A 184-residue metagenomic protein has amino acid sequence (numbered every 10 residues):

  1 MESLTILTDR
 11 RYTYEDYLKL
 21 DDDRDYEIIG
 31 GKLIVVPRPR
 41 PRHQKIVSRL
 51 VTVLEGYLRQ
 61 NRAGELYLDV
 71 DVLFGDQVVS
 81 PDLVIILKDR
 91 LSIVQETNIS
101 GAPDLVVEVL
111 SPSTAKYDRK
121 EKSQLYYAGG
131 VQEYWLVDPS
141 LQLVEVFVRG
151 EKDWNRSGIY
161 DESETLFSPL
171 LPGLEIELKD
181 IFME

Functional and structural regions predicted by a protein language model:
M1-E184: Gly/Pro/Ser/Thr-rich low-complexity, intrinsically disordered segments predominantly at protein N-termini
